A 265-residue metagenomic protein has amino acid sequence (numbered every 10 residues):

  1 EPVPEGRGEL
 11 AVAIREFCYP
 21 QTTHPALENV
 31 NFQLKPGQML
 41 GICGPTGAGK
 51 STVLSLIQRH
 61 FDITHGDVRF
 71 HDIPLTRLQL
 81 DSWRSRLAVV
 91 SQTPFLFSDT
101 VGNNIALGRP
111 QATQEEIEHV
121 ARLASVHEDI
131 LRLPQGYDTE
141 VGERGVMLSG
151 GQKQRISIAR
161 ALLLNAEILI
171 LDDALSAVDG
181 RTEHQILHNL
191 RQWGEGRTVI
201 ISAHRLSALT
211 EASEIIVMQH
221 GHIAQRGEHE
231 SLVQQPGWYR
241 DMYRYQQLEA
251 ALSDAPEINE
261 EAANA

Functional and structural regions predicted by a protein language model:
V3-A265: ABC-type nucleotide-binding domain
